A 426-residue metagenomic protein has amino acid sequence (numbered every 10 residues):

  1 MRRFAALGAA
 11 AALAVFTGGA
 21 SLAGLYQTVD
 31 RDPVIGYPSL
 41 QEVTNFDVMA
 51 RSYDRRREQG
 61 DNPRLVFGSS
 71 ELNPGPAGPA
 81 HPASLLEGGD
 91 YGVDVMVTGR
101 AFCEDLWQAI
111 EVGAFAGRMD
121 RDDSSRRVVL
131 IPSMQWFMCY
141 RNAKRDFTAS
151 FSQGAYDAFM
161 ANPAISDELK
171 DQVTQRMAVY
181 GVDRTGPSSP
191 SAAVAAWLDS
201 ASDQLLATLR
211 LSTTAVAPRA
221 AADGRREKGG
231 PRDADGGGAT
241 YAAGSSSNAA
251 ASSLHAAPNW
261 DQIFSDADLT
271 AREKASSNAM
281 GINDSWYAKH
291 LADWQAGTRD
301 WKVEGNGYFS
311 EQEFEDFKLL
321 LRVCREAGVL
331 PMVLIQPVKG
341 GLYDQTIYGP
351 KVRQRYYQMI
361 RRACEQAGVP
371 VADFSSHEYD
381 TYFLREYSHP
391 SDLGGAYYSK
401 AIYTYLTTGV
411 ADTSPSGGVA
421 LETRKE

Functional and structural regions predicted by a protein language model:
F4-L25: Hydrophobic membrane-insertion alpha-helices, especially the h-region of bacterial N-terminal signal peptides
T28-G92, V112: Membrane/wall-proximal cationic-aromatic binding patches
D30-V34, Y156-F317, L321-R325, V419-E426: Secreted/periplasmic serine-hydrolase-like ester/acetyl group-modifying domain
L72-E168: Membrane-embedded segments
T98-R100, K351-E426: C-terminal regions of proteins
L211-T214, P218-A221, R225-K228, G340-A372: Substrate-gating cap/lid alpha-helix
W286-H290, G297-K302, Q336-K351: Active-site His/acidic residue clusters
N306, L320, C324, P331-Q345: Substrate-recognition/cap regions that form aromatic- and gly/pro-loop-enriched pockets for small-molecule ligands
